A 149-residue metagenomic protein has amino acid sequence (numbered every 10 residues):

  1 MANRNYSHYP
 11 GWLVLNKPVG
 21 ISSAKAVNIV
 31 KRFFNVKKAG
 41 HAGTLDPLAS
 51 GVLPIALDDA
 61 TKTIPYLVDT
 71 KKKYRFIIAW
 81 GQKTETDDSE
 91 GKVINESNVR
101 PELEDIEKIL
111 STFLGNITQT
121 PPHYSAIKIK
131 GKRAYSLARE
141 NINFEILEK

Functional and structural regions predicted by a protein language model:
M1-K149: Catalytic/RNA-binding core of pseudouridine synthases
